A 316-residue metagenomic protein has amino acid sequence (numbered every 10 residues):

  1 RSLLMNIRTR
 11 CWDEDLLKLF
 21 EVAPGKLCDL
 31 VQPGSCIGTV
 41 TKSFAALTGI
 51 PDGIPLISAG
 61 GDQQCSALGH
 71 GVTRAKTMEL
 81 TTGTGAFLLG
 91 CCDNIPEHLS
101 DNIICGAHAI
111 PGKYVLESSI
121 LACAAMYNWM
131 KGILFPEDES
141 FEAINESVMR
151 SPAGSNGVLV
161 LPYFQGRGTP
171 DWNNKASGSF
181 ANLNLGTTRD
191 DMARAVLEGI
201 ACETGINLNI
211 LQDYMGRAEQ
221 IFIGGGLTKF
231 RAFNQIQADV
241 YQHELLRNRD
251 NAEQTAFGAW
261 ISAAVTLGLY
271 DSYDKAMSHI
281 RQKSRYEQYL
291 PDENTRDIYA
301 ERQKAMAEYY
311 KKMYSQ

Functional and structural regions predicted by a protein language model:
R1-G61, Y127, L161-Q165, A193 (+1 more regions): Gly/Ser/Thr-rich active-site cleft segment
K18, A46, I50, S66-L68 (+4 more regions): Short polybasic/polar patches that bind polyanions
A23-K26, I50-P51, R74-K76, E137 (+2 more regions): Secondary-structure boundary/capping positions in well-ordered alpha/beta enzyme cores
Q32-T39, G61-C65, T228-F230, E253-T255: Short acidic loop-to-helix transition motifs that present clustered carboxylates
P33-G34, T82-G85, Q220-T228: Glycine-rich beta-strand-to-loop/alpha-helix junction loops that act as flexible
T39-S43, S66-A67, I210, A232: Phosphate- and divalent-cation-binding pockets in alpha/beta enzyme and binding domains that engage nucleotide-derived
A46-L89: Phosphate-binding/catalytic loop of phosphoryl-transfer enzymes
G90-Q316: Glycine/Thr-rich phosphate-binding loops that ligate phosphate moieties of nucleotide and other phosphorylated ligands
